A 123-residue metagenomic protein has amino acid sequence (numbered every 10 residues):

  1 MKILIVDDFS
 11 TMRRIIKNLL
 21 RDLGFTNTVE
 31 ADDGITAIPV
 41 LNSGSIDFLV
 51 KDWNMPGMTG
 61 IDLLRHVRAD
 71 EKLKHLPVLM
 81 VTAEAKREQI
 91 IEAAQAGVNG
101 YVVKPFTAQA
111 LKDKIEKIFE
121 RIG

Functional and structural regions predicted by a protein language model:
S10-V29: Two-component/phosphorelay signaling modules centered on CheY-like receiver
K17-N18, D62, A85-G100: Alpha4 helix (beta4-alpha4-beta5 surface) of REC/receiver domains from two-component response regulators
E30-P39, G60: Helix N-cap/capping motif at the beta->alpha junctions
P39, I61-K74: Short amphipathic alpha-helix used as the core "switch/output" element in two-component signaling
G44-V50: Active-site beta3 strand of CheY-like receiver
M55: Receiver (REC) domain active-site loop signature in two-component systems and cognate sites in sensor histidine kinases
F106-I115: C-terminal output helix
